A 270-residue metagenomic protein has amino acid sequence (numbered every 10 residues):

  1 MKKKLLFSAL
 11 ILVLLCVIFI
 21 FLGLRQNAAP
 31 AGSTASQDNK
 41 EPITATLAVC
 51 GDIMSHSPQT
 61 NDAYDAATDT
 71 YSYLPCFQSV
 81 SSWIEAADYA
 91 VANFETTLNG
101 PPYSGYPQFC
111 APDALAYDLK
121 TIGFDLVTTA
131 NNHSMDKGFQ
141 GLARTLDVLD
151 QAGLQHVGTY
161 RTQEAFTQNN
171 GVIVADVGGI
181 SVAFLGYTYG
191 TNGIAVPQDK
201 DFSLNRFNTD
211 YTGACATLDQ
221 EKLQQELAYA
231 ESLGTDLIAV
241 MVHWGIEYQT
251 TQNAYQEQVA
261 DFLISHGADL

Functional and structural regions predicted by a protein language model:
M1-L5: Positively charged n-region of N-terminal signal peptides that target proteins for export
L6-L270: Acidic, metal/ion-coordinating pockets
